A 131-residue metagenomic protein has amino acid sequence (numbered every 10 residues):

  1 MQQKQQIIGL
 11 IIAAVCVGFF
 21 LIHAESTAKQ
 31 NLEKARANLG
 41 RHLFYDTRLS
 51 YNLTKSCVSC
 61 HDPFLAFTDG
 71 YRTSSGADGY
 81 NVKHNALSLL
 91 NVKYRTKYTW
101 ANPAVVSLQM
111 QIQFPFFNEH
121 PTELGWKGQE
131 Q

Functional and structural regions predicted by a protein language model:
M1-Q3: N-terminal secretory signal peptides that target proteins for export/translocation
Q5-G9, F19-Q131: Periplasmic c-type cytochrome electron-transfer domains
